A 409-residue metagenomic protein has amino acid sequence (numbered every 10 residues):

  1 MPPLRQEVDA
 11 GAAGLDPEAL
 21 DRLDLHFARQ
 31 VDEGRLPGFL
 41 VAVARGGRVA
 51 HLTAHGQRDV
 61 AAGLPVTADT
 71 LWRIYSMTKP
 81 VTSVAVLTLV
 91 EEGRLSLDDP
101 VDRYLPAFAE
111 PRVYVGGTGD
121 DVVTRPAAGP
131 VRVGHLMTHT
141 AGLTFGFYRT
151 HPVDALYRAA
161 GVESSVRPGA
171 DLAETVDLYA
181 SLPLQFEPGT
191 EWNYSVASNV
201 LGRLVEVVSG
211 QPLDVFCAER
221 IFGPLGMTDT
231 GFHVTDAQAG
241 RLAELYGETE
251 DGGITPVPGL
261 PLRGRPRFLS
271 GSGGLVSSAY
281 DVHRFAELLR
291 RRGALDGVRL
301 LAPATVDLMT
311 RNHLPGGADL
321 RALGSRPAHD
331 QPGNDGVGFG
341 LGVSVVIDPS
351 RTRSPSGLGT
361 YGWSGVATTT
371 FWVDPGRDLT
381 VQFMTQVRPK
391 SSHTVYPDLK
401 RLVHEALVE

Functional and structural regions predicted by a protein language model:
P3, E110-P355: Short, surface-exposed loop or secondary-structure junction motifs that flank catalytic or metal-binding residues
G11-I74, S96, E110-V122, H393 (+2 more regions): Short, conserved catalytic-motif segment at the N-terminal edge
D16, K79, S278: Short, conserved phosphate/pyrophosphate- and ester-handling motifs at nucleotide-, phospho-/glycolipid
D21-F27, G47, R73-V101, S198-E206 (+2 more regions): Active-site SXXK
A50, F371-W372, D378-V387: Short, well-ordered beta-strand elements
G56-R58, P261, V387: A generic structural motif
D102-E110: Acidic helix-start/capping segments at beta-turn-to-alpha-helix junctions
G362, A367-G376: Short, surface-exposed beta-strand/loop micro-motifs that present aromatic residues
